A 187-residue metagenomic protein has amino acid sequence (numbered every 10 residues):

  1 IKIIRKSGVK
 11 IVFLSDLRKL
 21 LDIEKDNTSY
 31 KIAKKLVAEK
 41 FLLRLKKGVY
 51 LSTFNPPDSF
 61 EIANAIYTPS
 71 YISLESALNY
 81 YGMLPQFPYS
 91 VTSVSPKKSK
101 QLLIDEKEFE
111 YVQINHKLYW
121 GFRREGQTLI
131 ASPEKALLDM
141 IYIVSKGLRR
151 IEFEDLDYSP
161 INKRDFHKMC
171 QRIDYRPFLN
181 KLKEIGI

Functional and structural regions predicted by a protein language model:
I1-T68: Short beta-edge/loop segments at beta->alpha junctions of small alpha/beta modules that act as binding/recognition
L14, L74, F166: Generic structural marker for isolated residues within well-ordered, non-membrane alpha-helices of soluble domains
K19, S76-Y80, A136-M140: Residue-level signal for well-ordered alpha-helical scaffold segments within enzymatic catalytic domains
L20, A38-E39, N79-Y80, R172 (+1 more regions): Residues at alpha-helix termini
D22, G82, Y142-K146: Hydrophobic/aromatic-lined pockets within catalytic cores
E39, R44-V49, I62-H116: Short gly/ser-rich loop at a beta-strand->alpha-helix junction or flexible surface loop bordering the NTP-binding
P56, I114-R124: Short amphipathic alpha-helical segments and their helix-coil junctions
G121-I187: Hydrophobic alpha-helical interaction segments
